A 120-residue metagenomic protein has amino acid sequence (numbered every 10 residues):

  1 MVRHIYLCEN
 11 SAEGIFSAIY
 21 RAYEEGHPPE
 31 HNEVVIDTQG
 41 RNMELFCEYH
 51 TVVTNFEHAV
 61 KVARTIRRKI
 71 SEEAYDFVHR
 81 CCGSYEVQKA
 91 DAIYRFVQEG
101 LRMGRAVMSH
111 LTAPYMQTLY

Functional and structural regions predicted by a protein language model:
M1-F56: N-terminal ordered "arm"
G40, E44-Y120: Charged, alpha-helical interface segments at or near domain boundaries
